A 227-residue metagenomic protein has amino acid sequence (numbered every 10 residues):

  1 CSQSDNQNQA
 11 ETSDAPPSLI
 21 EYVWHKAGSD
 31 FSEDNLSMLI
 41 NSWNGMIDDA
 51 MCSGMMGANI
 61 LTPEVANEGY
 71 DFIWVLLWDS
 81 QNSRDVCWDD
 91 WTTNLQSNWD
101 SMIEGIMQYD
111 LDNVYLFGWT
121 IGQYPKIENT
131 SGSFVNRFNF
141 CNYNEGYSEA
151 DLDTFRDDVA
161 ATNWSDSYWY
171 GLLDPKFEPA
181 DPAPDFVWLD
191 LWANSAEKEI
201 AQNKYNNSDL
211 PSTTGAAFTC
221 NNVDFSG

Functional and structural regions predicted by a protein language model:
C1: Conserved AMP-binding/adenylation subdomain of ANL enzymes
S4-G227: Short S/T/G/P-rich N-terminal loop/turn motif that feeds into the first structured element of a domain
